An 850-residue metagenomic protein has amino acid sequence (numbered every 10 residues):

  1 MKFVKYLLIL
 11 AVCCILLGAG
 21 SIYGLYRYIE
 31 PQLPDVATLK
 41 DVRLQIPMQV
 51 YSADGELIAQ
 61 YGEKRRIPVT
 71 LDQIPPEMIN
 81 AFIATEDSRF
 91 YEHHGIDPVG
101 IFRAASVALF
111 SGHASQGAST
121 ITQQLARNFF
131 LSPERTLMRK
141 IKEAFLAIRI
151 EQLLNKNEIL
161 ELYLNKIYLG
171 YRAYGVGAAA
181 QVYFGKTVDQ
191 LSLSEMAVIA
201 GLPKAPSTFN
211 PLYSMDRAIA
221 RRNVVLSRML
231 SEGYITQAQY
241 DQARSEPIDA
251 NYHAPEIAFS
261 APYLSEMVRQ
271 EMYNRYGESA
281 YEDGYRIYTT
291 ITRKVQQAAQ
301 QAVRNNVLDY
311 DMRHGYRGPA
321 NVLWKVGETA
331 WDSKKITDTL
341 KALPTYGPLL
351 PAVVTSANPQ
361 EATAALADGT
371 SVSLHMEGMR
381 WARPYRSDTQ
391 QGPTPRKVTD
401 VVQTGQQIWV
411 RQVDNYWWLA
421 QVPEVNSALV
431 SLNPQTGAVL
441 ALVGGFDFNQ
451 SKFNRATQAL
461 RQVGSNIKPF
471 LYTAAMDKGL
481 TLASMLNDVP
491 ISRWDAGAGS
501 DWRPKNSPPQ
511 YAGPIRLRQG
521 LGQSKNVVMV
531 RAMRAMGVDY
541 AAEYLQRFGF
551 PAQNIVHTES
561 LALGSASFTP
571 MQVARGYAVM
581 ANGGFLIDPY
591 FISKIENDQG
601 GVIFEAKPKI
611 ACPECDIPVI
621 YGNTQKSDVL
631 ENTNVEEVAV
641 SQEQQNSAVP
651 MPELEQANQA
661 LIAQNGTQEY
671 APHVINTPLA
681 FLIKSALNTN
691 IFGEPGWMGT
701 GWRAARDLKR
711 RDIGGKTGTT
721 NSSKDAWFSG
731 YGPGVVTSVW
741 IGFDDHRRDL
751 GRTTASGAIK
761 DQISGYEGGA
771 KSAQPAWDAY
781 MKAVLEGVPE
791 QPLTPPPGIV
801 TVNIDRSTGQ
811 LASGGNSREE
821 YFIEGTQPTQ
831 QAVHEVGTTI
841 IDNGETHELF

Functional and structural regions predicted by a protein language model:
M1-Y51, R89, A108-L109: N-terminal type II signal-anchor transmembrane helix that functions as the membrane-insertion/stop-transfer segment
I22, R27, S111-A367, A532 (+4 more regions): Non-catalytic, structured segments within soluble enzyme domains
I67-D72, T389-T399, V422-S427, Q450-F470 (+1 more regions): Short active-site loop at a secondary-structure junction that contains or immediately precedes the catalytic residue(s)
M78, T289, R293-Q296, Q300-A302 (+7 more regions): A penicillin-recognizing enzyme superfamily signal
F82-I83, M229, A299, P359 (+7 more regions): Active-site SXXK
Y91-I101, Y174-G177, T236-Q239, F453 (+3 more regions): Short, well-structured active-site flanking segments
F110-R135, K186-D189, E256-F259, Q435 (+3 more regions): Conserved catalytic neighborhood of penicillin-recognizing serine enzymes
S500-N506, G537-R575: Mid-domain, small-residue-enriched loop/turn segments at the edges of structured enzyme/sensor domains
